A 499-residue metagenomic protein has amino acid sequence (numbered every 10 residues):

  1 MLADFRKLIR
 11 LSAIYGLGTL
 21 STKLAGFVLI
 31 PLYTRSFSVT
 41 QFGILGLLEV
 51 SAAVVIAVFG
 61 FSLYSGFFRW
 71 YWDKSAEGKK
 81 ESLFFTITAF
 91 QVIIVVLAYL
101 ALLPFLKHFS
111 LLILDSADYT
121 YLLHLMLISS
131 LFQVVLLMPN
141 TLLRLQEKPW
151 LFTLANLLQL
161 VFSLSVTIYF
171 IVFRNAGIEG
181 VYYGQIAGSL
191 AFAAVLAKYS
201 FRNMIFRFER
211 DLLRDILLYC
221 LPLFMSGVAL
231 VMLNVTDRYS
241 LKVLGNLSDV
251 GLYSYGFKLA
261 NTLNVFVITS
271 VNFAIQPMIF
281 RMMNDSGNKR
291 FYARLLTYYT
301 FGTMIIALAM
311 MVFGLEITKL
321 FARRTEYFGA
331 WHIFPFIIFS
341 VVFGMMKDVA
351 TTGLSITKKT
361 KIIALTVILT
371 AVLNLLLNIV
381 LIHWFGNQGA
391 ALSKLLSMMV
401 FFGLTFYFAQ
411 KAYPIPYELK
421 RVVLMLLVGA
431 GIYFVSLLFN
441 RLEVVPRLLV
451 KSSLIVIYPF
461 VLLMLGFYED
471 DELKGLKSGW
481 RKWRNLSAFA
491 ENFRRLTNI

Functional and structural regions predicted by a protein language model:
M1-L8, R174, I178-Y182, A194-N234 (+2 more regions): Interhelical loop/hinge segments that connect adjacent transmembrane helices in multipass membrane
L2, L438-I499: Membrane-proximal transmembrane or re-entrant/amphipathic helices at the cytosolic face
D4-S65, I93-L103, S129, L160-L164 (+4 more regions): Signature of the first transmembrane helix
G43-F59, D237-Y239, G251-I268, T297-F301 (+2 more regions): Alpha-helical transmembrane segments of polytopic membrane transporters and translocases
G60-A76, L145, G256, A260-Y298 (+1 more regions): Helix-loop junctions and terminal segments of transmembrane helices in multi-pass membrane transport/translocation
W70, F132-A155, S200, M204 (+1 more regions): Membrane-interface junctions at transmembrane-helix termini in multi-pass inner-membrane proteins
L106-M126, M310-V341: Interfacial segments at transmembrane-helix termini and the short loops linking adjacent helices
H124, T153-F201, I368-N374, N387-F408 (+2 more regions): Hydrophobic alpha-helical transmembrane segments
